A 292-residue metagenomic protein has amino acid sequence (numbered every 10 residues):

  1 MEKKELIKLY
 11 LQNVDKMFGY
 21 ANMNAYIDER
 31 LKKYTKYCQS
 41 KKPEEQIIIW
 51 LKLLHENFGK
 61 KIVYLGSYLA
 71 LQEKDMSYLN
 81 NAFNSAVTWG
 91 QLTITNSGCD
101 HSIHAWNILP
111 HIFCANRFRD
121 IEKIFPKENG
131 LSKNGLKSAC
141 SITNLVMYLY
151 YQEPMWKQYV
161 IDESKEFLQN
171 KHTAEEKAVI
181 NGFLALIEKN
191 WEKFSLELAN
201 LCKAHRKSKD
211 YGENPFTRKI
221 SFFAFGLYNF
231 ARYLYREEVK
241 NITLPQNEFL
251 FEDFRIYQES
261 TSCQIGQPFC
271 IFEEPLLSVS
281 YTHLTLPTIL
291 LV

Functional and structural regions predicted by a protein language model:
E2-K16: N-terminal leader/linker segments that initiate helical-solenoid repeat arrays
D15-R206: Eukaryote-skewed repeat-based solenoidal scaffolds used as protein-protein interaction platforms, primarily
I62, N116-F118, Y150-K157, F222-I242: Alpha-helical linker/edge segments of TPR/alpha-solenoid repeat scaffolds and analogous pre-/post-domain helices
N134-K137, F225, F251-Q258: Eukaryote-specific, cytoplasm-facing alpha-helical/coiled-coil scaffolding segments in long proteins
L186-R236: Extended alpha-helical scaffolding segments
V239-Y281: Eukaryotic acidic, Ser/Thr-rich intrinsically disordered low-complexity regions
T282-T288: Conserved small/polar residues in nucleotide/adenosyl-binding loops
